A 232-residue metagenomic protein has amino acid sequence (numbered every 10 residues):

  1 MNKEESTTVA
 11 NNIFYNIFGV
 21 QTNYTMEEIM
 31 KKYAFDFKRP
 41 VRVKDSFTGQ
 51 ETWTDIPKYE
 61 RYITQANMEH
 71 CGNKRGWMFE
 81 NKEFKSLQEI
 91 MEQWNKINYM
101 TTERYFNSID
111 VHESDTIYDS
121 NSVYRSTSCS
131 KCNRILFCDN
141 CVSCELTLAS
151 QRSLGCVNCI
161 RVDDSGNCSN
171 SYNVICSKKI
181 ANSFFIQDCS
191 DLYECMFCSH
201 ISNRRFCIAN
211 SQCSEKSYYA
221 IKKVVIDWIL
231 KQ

Functional and structural regions predicted by a protein language model:
M1-Q232: Long, distal/terminal scaffolding or interaction modules with repetitive or compositionally biased sequence
